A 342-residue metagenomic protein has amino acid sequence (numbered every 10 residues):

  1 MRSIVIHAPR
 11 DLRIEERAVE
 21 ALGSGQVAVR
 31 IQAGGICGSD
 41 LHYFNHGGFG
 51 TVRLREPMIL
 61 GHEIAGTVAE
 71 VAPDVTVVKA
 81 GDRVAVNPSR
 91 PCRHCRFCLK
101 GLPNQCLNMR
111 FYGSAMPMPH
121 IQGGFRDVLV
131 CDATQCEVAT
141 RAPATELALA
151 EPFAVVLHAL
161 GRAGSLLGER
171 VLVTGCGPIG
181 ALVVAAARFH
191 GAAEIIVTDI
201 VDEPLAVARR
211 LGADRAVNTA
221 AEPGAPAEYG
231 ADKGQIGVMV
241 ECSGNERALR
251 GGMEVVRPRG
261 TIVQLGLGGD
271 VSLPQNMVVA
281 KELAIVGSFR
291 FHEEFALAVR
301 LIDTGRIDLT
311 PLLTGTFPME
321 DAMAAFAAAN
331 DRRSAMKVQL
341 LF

Functional and structural regions predicted by a protein language model:
S3, R250, H292, A296-F342: C-terminal hydrophobic helical "lid"/dimerization subdomain of Rossmann-like NAD(P)H-dependent oxidoreductases
E20-G34, G48-L99, T140-A142: Glycine-rich beta-strand-centered segment in the early N-terminal region that forms part of a ligand/cofactor-binding
R83, R170, G260-T261, A284: Short glycine-centered segments of the SAM/dcSAM-binding site in methyltransferase folds
H94-T174: NAD(P)H dinucleotide-binding glycine-rich loop of Rossmann-like/cofactor-binding domains, especially the beta1-alpha1
V173-C176, A186-G251: Adenosine-nucleotide cofactor-binding segment
G180-A181: N-terminal Rossmann-fold NAD(P) dinucleotide-binding loop
V256-R257: Helix-to-beta-strand junctions that scaffold the AdoMet/dcAdoMet cofactor pocket in Class I SAM-dependent enzymes
T261-V263, L273-L312: Rossmann-fold dehydrogenase core element
